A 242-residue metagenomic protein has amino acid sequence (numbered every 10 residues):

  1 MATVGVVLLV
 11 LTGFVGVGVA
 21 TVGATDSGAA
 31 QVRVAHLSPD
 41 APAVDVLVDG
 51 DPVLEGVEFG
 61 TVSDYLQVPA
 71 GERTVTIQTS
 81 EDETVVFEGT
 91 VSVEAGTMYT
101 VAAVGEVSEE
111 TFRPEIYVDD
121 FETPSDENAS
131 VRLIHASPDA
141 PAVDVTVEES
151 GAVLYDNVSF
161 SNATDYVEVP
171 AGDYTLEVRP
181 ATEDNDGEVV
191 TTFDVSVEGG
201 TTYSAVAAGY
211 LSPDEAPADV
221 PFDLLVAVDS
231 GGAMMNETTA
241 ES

Functional and structural regions predicted by a protein language model:
T3-L8, G13-S242: Intrinsically disordered, low-complexity polar regions and short flexible loop motifs
